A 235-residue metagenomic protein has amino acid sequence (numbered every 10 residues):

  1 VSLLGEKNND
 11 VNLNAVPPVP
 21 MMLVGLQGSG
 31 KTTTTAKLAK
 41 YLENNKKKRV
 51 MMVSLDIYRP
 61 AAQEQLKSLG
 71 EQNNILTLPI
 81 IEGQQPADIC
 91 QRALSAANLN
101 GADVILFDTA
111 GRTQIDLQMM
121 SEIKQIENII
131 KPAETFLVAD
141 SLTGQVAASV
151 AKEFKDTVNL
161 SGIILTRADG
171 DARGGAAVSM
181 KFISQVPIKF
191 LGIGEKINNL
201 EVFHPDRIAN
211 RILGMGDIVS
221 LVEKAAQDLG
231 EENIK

Functional and structural regions predicted by a protein language model:
V1-L55, A62-P86, C90-L99, V104-F107: Primarily NTPase-proximal linker/entry elements flanking Walker-type ATP/GTP-binding cores
L4-G5, L23-V24, Y41, L69 (+7 more regions): Aromatic-enriched hydrophobic runs in primary sequence
S29, I57-P60, Q84-P86, G111-I115 (+2 more regions): Short, small-residue-enriched loops and turns at beta-alpha junctions that line or gate enzyme active sites
V53-L55, L78-I81, F107-A110, V138-D140 (+2 more regions): Structural motif
C90-Q91, A102, Q114, M120-E127 (+1 more regions): Conserved phosphate-handling catalytic cores of large alpha/beta enzymes
